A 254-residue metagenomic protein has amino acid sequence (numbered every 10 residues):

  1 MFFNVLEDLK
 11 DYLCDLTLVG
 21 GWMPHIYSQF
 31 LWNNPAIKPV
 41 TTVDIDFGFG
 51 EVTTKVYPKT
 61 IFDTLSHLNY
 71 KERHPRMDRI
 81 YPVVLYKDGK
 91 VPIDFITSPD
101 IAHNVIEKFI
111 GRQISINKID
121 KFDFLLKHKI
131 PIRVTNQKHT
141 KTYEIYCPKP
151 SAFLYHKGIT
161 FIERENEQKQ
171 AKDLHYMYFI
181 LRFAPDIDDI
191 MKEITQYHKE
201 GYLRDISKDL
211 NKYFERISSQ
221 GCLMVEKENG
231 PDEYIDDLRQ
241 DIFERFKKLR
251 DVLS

Functional and structural regions predicted by a protein language model:
M1-S254: Compositionally biased terminal segments of proteins
